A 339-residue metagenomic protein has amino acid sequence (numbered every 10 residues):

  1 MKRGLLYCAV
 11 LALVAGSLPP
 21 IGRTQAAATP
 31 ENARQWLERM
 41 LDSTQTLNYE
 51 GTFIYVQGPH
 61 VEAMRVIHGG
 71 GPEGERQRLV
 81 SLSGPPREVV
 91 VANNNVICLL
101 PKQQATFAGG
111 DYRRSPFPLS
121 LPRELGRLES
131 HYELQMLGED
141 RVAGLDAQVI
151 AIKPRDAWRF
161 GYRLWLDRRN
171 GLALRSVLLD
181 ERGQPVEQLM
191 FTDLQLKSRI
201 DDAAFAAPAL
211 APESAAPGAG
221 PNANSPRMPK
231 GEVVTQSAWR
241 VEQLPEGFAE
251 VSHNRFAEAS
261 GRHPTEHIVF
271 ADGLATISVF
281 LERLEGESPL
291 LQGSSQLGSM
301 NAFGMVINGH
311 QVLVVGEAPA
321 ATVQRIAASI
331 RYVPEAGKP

Functional and structural regions predicted by a protein language model:
M1-A9: Bacterial N-terminal signal peptides that target proteins for export
C8-S17: Bacterial N-terminal signal peptides
L18-A26: Signal peptide processing junction and immediate N-terminal pro/mature segment of secreted/exported proteins
Q25-Q104, S130-L179: N-terminal mature ectodomain segment of secretory-pathway/periplasmic proteins
C98-S120: Acidic/charged, solvent-exposed loop-and-adjacent secondary-structure segments enriched in E/D, K/R, S/T, and G/P
N170-L172, L179, G183-A203, L313-P339: Surface-exposed amphipathic alpha-helical segments
M190, Q195, D202-R227: Pro/Ala/Gly-rich low-complexity, hydrophilic intrinsically disordered segments
A215-N308, A320-R325: Short, solvent-exposed recognition patches
